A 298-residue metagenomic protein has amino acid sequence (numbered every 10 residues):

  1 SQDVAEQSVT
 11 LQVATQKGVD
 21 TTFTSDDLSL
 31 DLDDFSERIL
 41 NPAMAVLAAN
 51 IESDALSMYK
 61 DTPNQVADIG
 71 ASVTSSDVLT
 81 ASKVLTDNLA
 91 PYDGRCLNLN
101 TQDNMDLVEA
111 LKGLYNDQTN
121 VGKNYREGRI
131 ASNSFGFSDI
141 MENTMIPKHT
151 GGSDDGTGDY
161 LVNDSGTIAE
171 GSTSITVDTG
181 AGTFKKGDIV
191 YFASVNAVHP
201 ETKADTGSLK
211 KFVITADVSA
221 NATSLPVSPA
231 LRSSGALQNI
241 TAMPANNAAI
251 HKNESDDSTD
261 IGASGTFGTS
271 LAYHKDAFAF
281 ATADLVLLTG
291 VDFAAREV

Functional and structural regions predicted by a protein language model:
S1-T15: Assembly/oligomerization interface modules of large self-assembling protein complexes
V9, V19, K210-F212: Short beta-strand segments
L11-D77, T86-D103, E127-E142: Long, contiguous amphipathic alpha-helices that act as assembly "spine/axial" helices in icosahedral shell and virion
P42, T80, A110: Alpha-helical scaffold segments in soluble metabolic enzymes
S82-V84: Long, compositionally biased low-complexity regions that are usually intrinsically disordered and enriched
D106-A230, S234: Autoprocessing Asn-cyclization modules and mimics
E127, S134-G136, E142, K210-V298: Internal mixed-charge
